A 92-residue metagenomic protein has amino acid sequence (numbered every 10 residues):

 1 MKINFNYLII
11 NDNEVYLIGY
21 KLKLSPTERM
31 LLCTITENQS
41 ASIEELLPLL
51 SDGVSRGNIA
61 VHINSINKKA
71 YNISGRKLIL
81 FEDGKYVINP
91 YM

Functional and structural regions predicted by a protein language model:
K2-D12, Y16-L24, A60-M92: DNA-binding patch around the recognition helix
Y20-L50, I66: Short amphipathic alpha-helical recognition elements used for nucleic-acid or partner binding across transcription
R29, I43, S51-D52, E82-P90: Broad hydrophobic/π-residue packing in well-ordered secondary structure
S42-I43, G57, K77: Secondary-structure transition/capping residues
D52-N58: Short, basic interhelical loop/turn and adjoining N-cap of the next helix at nucleic-acid- or acidic-partner-contacting
